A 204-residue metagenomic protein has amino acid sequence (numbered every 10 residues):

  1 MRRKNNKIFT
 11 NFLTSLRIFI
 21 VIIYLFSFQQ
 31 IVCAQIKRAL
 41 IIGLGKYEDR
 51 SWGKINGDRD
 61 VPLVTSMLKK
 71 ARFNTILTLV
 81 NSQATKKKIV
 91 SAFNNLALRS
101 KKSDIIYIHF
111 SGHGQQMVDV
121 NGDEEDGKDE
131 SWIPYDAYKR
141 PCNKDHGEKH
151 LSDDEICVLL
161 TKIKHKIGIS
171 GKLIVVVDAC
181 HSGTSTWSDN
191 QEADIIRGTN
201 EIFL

Functional and structural regions predicted by a protein language model:
M1-T14: N-terminal secretory signal peptides that target proteins for export/translocation
S15-S27: Bacterial N-terminal signal peptides
V32-A34: Boundary at the C-terminal end of the N-terminal hydrophobic targeting segment
I36, T75, K87-S111, Q116-S188: Caspase-like (clan CD) cysteine peptidase catalytic core
R38-L40: Conserved beta-strand elements of the Class I
Y47-P62: Glycine- and acidic-residue-enriched helix-capping/strand-helix junction motifs
V61-T65, I76: A generic structural signal for short, well-ordered alpha-helical segments in conserved domains
K70-L79: Short beta-strand elements in bilobed, periplasmic/extracellular small-molecule ligand-binding domains
